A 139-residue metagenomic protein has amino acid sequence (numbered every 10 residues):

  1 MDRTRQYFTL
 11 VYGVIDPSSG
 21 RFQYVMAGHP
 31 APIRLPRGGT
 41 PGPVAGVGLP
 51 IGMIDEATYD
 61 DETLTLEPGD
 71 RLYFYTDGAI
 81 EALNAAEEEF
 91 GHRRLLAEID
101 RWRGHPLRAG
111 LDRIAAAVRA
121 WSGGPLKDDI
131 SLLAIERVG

Functional and structural regions predicted by a protein language model:
M1-G139: Conserved subregion of the PPM/PP2C metallophosphatase catalytic domain
